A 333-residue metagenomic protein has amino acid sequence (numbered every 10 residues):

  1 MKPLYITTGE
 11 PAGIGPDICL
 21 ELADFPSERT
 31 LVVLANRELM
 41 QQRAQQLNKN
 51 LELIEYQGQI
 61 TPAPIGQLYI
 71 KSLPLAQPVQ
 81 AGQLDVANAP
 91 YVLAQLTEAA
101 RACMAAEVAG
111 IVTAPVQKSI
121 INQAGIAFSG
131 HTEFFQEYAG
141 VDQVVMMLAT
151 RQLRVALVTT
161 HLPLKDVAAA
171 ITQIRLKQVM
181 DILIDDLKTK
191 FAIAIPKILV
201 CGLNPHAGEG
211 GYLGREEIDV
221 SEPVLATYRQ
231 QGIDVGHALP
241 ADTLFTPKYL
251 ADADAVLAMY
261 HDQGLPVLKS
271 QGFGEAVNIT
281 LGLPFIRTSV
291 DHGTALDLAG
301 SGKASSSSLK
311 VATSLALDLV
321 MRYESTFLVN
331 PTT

Functional and structural regions predicted by a protein language model:
M1-H131, I174-M259, Q263-Q271, E275-N278 (+3 more regions): Contiguous, glycine/small-aliphatic-enriched amphipathic segments in soluble metabolic enzymes
Q123-V145: Glycine/threonine-rich beta-strand-loop-alpha-helix active-site module that forms ligand/phosphate-binding
Y138-L153, L281-D297: Short, flexible loop segments at boundaries between secondary-structure elements
L148-Q178: Ligand-binding beta-strand-loop-alpha-helix segment within the catalytic cores of soluble metabolic enzymes
